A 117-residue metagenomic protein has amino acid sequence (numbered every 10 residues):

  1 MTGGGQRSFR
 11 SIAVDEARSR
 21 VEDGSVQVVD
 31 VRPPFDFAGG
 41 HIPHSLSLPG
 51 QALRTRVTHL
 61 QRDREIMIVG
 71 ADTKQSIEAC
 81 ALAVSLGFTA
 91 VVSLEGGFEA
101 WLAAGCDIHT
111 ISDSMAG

Functional and structural regions predicted by a protein language model:
M1-Q27, P34-G117: Rhodanese-like catalytic fold shared by cysteine-dependent sulfurtransferases and DSP/PTP-type phosphatases
